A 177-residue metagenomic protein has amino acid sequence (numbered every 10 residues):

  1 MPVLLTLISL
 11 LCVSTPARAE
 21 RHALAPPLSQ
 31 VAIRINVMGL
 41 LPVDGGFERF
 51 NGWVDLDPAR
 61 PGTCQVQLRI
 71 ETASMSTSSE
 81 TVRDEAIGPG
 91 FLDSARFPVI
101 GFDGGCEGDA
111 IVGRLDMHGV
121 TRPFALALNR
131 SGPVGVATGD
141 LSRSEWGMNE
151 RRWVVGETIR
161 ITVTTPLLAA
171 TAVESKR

Functional and structural regions predicted by a protein language model:
M1-L7: Sec-dependent signal peptide recognition, specifically the positively charged N-region followed immediately by
S14-P16: N-terminal signal peptide c-region/cleavage motif recognized by signal peptidases
R18-R177: Low-complexity, acidic/polar, glycine-enriched regions of mature
